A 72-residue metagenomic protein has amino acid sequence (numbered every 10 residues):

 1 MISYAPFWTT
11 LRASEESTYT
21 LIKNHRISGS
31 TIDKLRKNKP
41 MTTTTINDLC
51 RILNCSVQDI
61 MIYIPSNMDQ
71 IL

Functional and structural regions predicted by a protein language model:
M1-T20: A short, Lys/Arg-rich alpha-helix, primarily the initiator
W8, Y19, D33, N47 (+1 more regions): Residues within the helices of the helix-turn-helix
T9-T10, M61-L72: Short, charged recognition helix plus adjacent turn of helix-turn-helix-like nucleic-acid-binding domains
R12, K23, R51: Alpha-helical residues within the helix-turn-helix
E15-D33: Short alpha-helical DNA-recognition segment
K39-R51, D69: Short, basic-rich loop-to-helix N-cap that marks the start of a DNA-contacting helix
